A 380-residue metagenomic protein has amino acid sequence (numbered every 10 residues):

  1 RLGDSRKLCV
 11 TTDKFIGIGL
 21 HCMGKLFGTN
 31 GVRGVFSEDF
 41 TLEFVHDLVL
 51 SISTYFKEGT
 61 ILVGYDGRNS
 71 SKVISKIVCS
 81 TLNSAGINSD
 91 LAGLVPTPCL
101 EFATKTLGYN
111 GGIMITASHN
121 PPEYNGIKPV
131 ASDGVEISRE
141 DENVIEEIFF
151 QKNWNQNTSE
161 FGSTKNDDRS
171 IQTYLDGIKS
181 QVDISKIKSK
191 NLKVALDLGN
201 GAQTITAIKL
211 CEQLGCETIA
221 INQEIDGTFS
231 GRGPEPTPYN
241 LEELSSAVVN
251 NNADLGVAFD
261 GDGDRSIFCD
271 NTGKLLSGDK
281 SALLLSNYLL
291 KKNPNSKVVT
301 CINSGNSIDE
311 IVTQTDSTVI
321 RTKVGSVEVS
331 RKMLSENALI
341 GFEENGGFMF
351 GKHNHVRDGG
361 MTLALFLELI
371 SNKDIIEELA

Functional and structural regions predicted by a protein language model:
M23-A85, G111, T164-L192: An N-terminal, well-structured beta->alpha segment
V35, N125-N251: Gly/Ser/Thr-enriched, mixed-charge loops and adjacent short helices that form phosphate/oxyanion-binding elements
L50, I61-N125, L210-C269: N-terminal small/polar loop signature for handling phosphorylated ligands or for N-terminal nucleophile
N110-Y124, V248-D270, K274-L275, V319-R357: Glycine-rich phosphate-binding loop
P122-E123, P129-S138, E147, E243-D316: Replace "Mg2+/Mn2+-dependent" with "divalent metal-dependent
N293-A380: Phosphate-binding and adjacent anionic-ligand microenvironments
